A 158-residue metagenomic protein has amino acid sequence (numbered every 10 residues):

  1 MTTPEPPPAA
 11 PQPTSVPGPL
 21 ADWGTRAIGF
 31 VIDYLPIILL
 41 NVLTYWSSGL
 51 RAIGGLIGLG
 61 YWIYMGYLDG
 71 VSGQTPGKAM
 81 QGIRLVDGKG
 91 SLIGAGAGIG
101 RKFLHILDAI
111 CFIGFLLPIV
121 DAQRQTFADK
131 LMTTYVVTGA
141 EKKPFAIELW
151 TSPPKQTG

Functional and structural regions predicted by a protein language model:
M1-F112, P118, Q125-G158: Short, small/hydrophobic-residue-rich motifs at membrane-helix boundaries and re-entrant hairpins of integral membrane
